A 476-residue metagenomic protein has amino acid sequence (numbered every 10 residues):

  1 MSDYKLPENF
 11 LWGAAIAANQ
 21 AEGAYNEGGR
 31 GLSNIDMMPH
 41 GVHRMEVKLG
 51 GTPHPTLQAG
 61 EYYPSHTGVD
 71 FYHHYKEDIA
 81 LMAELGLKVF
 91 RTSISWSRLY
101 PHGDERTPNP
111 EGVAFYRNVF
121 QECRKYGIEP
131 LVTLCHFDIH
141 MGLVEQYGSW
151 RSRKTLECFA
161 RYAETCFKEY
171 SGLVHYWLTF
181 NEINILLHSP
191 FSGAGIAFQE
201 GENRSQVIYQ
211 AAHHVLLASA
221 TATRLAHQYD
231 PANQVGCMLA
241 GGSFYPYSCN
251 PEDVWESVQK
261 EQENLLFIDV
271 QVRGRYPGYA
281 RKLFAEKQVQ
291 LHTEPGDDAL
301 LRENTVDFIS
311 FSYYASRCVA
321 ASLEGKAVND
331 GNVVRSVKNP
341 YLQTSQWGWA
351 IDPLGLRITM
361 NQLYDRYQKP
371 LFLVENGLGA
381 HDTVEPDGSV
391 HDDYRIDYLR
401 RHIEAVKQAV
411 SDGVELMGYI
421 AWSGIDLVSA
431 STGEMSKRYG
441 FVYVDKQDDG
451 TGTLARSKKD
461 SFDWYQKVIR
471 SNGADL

Functional and structural regions predicted by a protein language model:
S2-A59, A83, H102-D104, V113-L476: Active-site region of glycoside hydrolase catalytic domains
N9-L11, Y72, V89: A common structural microfeature
G60-H74, R151-R153: Active-site mouth loops of central-metabolism enzymes
T67-A80, P101, G112: Internal amphipathic alpha-helical repeat/solenoid segments
H74-S95, E303-F308: Catalytic domains of carbohydrate-active enzymes, especially glycoside hydrolases
K88, S97-L99, F137-I139: A short acidic, glycine/proline-enriched capping/turn motif at secondary-structure boundaries, especially helix N-cap
I94-P108: Glycine-rich, proline-tolerant flexible connector loops at the mouths of alpha/beta enzymes
